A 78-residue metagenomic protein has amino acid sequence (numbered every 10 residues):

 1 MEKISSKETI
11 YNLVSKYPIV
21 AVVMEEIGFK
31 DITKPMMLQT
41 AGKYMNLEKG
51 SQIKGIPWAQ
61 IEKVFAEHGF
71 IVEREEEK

Functional and structural regions predicted by a protein language model:
M1-E77: Compact, charge-rich alpha-helical regulatory domains located at protein termini
